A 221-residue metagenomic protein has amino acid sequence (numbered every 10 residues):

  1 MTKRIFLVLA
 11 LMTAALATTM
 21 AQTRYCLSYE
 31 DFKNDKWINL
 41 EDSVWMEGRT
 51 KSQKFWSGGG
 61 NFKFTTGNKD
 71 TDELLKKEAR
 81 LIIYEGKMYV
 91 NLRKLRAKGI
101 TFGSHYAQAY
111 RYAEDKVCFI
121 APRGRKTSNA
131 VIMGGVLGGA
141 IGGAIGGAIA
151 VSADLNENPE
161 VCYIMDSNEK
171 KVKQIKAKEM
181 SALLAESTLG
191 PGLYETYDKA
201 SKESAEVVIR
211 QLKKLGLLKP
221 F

Functional and structural regions predicted by a protein language model:
M1-T2, G124, L212: Generic N-terminal leader/processing signal
M1-Y25: Bacterial Sec-dependent N-terminal signal peptides
I5, S28-D31, K54, N61-K63 (+3 more regions): Intrinsic disorder/low-structure terminal segments
T23-G190: Aromatic-patch recognition
L183-F221: C-terminal partner/receptor-binding element of secreted or periplasmic proteins
